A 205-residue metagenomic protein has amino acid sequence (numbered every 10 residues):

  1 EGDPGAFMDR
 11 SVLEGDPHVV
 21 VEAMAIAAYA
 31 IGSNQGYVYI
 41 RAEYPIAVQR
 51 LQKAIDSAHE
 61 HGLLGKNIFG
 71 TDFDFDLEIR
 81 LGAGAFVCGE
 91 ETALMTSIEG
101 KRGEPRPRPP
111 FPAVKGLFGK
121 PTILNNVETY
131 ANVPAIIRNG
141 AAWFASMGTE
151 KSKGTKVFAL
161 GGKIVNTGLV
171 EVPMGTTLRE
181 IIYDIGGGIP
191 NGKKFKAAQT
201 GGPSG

Functional and structural regions predicted by a protein language model:
E1-D3, Y29-S33, K163: Short connector loops/turns at beta-strand edges and beta->alpha or beta->beta junctions
E1-P17: Glycine-rich phosphate/pyrophosphate-binding loop regions near the starts of catalytic domains
E14, P45-I46: Metallocofactor- and cofactor-centric catalytic cores in central/energy metabolism, strongly enriched
H18-V21, A25-A42, N191-K196: Glycine-rich phosphate/pyrophosphate-binding loops and their adjacent beta-strand/loop elements at enzyme active sites
A23-A27, M174-N191: Short amphipathic, charge-patterned alpha-helical segments
R41-Y44, T71-G84, K196-G205: A glycine-rich phosphate-binding loop feature that marks nucleotide/adenosyl-phosphate handling sites
V48-M174, G186: Hydrophobic alpha-helical positions that pack around
F158, I189-G202: Ubiquitin-like/PB1-type beta-grasp interaction modules and other compact soluble beta-rich domains
